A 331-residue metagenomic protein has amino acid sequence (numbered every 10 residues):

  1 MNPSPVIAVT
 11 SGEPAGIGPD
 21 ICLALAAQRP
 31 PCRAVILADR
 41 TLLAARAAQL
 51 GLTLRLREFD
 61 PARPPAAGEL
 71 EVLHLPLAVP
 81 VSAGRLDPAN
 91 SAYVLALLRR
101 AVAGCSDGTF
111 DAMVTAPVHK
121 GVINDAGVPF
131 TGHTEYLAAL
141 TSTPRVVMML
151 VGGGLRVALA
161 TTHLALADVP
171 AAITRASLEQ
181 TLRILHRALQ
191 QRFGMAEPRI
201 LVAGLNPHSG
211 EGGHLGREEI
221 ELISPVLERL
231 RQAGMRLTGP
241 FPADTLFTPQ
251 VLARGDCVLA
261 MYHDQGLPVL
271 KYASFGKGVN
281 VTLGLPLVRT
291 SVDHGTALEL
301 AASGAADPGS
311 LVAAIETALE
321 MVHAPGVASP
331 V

Functional and structural regions predicted by a protein language model:
M1-H133, A176-M261, Q265-A273, K277-T296 (+1 more regions): Contiguous, glycine/small-aliphatic-enriched amphipathic segments in soluble metabolic enzymes
Y136, M148, V157-L159, L287-R289: Conserved hydrophobic/aromatic beta-strand scaffold that supports enzyme active sites
A138-V151: FAD-binding core/adjacent interface of flavoenzyme oxidoreductases
L150-Q180: Ligand-binding beta-strand-loop-alpha-helix segment within the catalytic cores of soluble metabolic enzymes
